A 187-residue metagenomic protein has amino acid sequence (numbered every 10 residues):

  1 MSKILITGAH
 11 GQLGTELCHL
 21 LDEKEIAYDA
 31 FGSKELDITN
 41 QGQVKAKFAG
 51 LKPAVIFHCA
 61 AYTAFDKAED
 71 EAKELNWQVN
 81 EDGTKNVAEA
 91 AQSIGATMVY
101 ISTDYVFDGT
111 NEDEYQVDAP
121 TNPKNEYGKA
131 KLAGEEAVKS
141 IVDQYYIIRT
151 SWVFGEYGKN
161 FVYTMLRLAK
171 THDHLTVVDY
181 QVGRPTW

Functional and structural regions predicted by a protein language model:
S2-E23: N-terminal Rossmann NAD(P)H-binding glycine-rich loop of SDR-like oxidoreductase domains
T7, F31, I56-A60, M98-T103 (+2 more regions): SDR active-site strand-loop-helix element
D22, I26-A46: Adenosine-cofactor binding site in Rossmann-like domains, unifying the SAM/SAH pocket of S-adenosylmethionine-dependent
Q41-V79: NAD(P)H-binding glycine-rich loop region in Rossmannoid oxidoreductase-like domains and their noncatalytic homologs
D66-E74, G109-D113, G158-K159: Conserved catalytic-core motifs of eukaryotic protein kinase domains, centered on the activation segment
D70-V99: NAD(P)-cofactor binding segment of oxidoreductase domains
Q78, D82-N86, V106-I148, W152-V153: Catalytic helix-loop patch of NAD(P)-dependent Rossmann-fold dehydrogenases
E136-W187: NAD(P)-dependent short-chain dehydrogenase/reductase
